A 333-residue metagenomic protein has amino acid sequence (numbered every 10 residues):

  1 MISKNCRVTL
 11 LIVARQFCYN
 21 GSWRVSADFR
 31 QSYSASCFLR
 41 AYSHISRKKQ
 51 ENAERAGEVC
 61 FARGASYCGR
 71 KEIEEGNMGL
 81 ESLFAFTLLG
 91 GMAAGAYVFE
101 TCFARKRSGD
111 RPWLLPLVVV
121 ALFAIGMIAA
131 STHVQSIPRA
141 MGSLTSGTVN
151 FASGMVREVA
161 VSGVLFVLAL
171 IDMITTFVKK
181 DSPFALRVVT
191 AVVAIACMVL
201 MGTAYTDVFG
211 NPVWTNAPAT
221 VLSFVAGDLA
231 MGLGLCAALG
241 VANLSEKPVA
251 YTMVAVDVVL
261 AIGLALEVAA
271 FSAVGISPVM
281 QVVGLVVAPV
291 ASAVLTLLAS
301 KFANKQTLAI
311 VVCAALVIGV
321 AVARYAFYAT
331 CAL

Functional and structural regions predicted by a protein language model:
L10-L11, L39: Leucine-biased recognition of intrinsically disordered, low-complexity hydrophobic segments
H44, E51, E58-N77: Short, Lys/Arg-enriched N-terminal segments with co-localized hydrophobic residues within the first ~10-30 amino acids
E74-A93: Hydrophobic transmembrane alpha-helical segments in integral membrane proteins
E81, L89, G109, A152 (+4 more regions): Long, contiguous internal "core" modules enriched in hydrophobic/ aromatic residues
M92, A96-V164: Membrane helical hairpin/interfacial module
A321-L333: Juxtamembrane boundary at the C-terminal end of a transmembrane helix
